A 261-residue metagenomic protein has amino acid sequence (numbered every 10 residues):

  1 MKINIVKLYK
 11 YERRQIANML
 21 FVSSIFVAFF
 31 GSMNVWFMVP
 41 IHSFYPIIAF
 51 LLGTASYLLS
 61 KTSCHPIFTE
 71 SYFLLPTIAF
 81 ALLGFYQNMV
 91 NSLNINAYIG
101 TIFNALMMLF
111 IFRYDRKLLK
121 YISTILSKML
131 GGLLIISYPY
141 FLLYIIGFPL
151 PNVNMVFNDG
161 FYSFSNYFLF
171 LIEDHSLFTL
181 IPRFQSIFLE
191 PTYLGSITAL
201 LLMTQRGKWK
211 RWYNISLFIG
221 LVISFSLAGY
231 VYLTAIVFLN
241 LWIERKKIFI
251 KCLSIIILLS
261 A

Functional and structural regions predicted by a protein language model:
M1-S63, A81-Q87: N-terminal signal-anchor transmembrane segment
N4-E12, V27-I41, L233-A261: Alpha-helical transmembrane segments and terminal signal-anchor/GPI-anchor hydrophobic tails, characterized by long
Y11-V22, T62-T77, I122-L126, W212-Y213: Membrane-interfacial loop-to-transmembrane alpha-helix junctions, especially the N-terminal start
P40-L59, Y98-M107, L194-L202, Y230-F238: Membrane-embedded alpha-helical segments of multi-pass membrane proteins, especially the transmembrane helices
G53-H65, F110-L119, T204-W209, F238-K246: Structural signal for the C-terminal ends of transmembrane alpha-helices and the immediately following loop
T54-L59, N88-L142: Transmembrane alpha-helical segments and their membrane-water interfaces
T124-F148, I172-F225, V231-W242: Alpha-helical transmembrane segments of multi-pass inner-membrane proteins
G147-F168: Juxtamembrane non-transmembrane "cap" segments at the membrane-aqueous interface of multi-pass membrane proteins
